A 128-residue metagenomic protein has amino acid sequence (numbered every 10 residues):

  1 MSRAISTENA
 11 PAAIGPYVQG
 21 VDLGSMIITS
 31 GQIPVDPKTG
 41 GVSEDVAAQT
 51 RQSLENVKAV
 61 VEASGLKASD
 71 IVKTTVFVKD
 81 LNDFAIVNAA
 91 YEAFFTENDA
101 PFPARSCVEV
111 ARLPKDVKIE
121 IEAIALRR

Functional and structural regions predicted by a protein language model:
S2-R128: Short, polar/acidic, helix-capping and beta-turn segments at strand->helix junctions that line the mouths
